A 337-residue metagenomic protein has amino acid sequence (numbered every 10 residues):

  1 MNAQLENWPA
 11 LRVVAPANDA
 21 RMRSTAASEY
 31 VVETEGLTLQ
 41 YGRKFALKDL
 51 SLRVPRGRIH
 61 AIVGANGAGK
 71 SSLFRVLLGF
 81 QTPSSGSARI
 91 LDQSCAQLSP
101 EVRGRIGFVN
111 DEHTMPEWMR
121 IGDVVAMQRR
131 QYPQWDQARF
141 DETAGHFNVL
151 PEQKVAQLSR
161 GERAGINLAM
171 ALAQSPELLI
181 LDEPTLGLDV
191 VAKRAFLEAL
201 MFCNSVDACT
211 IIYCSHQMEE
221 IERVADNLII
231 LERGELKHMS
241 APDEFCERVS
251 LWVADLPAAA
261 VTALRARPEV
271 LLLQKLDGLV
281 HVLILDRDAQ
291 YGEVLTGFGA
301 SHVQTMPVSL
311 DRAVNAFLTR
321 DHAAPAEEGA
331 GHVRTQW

Functional and structural regions predicted by a protein language model:
N2-D19, I284-W337: C-terminal coupling/interaction segments
V63-A65: The feature captures the beta-strand-to-loop junction immediately N-terminal to the Walker
L78: Helix-to-loop junction immediately C-terminal to a conserved catalytic motif
G86-Q97, V102: Conserved ABC transporter NBD signature motif
N110-I166: ABC-family P-loop ATPase nucleotide-binding domains
F196-D286: ABC transporter nucleotide-binding domain
